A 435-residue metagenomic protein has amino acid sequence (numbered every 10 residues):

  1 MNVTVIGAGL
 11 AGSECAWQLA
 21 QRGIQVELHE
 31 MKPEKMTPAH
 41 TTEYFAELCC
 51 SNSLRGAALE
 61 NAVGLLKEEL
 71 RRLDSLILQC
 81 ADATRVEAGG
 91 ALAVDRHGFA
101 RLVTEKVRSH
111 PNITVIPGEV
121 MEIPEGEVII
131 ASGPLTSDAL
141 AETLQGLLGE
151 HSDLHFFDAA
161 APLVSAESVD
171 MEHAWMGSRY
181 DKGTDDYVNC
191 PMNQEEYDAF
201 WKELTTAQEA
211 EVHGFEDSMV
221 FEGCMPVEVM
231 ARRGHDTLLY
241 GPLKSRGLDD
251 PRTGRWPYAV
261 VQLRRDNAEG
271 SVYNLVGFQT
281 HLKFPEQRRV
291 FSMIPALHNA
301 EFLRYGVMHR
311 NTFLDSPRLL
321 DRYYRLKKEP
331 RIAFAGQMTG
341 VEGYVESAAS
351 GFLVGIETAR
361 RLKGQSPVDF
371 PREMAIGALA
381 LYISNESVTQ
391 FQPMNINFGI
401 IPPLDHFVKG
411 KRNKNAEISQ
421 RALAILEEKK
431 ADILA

Functional and structural regions predicted by a protein language model:
M1-A11: Beta1/beta-strand and adjacent pyrophosphate-binding region of the FAD-binding site in flavoprotein oxidoreductases
W17-Q79, R372-I383: N-terminal FAD cofactor-binding segment of flavoenzymes
E47-A58, D82-G98: Dinucleotide-binding Rossmann-like beta1-alpha1 core, especially the glycine-rich loop that anchors the ADP
R96-V115: Helical element adjacent to the flavin cofactor pocket in flavoenzyme catalytic cores
S109-F284, R288-R289: Predominantly flavin-linked oxidoreductase catalytic cores and closely associated redox partners
L275-V341, A348-S350, V368-N385, F391-N395 (+1 more regions): A glycine-rich dinucleotide-binding beta-alpha-beta segment and adjacent secondary-structure elements that constitute
S347-V368: Internal hydrophobic alpha-helix adjacent to the cofactor/substrate pocket in enzyme cavities
M394-A435: C-terminal auxiliary extensions adjacent to catalytic cores
